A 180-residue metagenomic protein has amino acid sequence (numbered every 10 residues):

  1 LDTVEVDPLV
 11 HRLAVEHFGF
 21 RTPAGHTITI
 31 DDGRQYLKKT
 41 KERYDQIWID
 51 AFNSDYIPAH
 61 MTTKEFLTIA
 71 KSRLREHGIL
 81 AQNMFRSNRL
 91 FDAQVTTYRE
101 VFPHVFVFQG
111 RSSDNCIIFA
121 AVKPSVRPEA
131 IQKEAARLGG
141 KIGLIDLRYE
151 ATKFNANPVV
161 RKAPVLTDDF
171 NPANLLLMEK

Functional and structural regions predicted by a protein language model:
L1-E76: The AdoMet/dcAdoMet-binding core of the Class I SAM-like
N53-S54, F85-R89: Short "lid" loop at the C-terminus of a central beta-strand within the Rossmann-like core of SAM-dependent
L67, A81, F91-V95, I117: A general structural signal for well-ordered alpha-helical packing
K71, D92-S112: Conserved Class I S-adenosyl-L-methionine
H77-M84: Conserved beta-strand signature within the Rossmann-like core of class I S-adenosyl-L-methionine
H104-K180: Soluble small-group transferase modules, centered on the S-adenosyl donor enzyme superfamily
